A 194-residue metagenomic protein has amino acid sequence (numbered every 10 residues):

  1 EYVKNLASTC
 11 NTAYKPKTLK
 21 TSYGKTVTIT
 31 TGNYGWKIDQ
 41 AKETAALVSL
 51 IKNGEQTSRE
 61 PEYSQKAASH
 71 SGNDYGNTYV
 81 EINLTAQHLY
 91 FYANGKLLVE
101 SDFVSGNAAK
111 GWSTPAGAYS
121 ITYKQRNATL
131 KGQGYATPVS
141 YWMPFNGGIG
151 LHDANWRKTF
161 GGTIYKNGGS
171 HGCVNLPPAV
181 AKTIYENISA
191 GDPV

Functional and structural regions predicted by a protein language model:
E1-A136, Y141, I188-A190: Surface-exposed, secretory/extracytoplasmic low-complexity segments enriched in Ser/Thr/Asn/Gly/Pro
K20, S113-A116, A128-V194: Exported/periplasmic cell-wall-interacting domains
